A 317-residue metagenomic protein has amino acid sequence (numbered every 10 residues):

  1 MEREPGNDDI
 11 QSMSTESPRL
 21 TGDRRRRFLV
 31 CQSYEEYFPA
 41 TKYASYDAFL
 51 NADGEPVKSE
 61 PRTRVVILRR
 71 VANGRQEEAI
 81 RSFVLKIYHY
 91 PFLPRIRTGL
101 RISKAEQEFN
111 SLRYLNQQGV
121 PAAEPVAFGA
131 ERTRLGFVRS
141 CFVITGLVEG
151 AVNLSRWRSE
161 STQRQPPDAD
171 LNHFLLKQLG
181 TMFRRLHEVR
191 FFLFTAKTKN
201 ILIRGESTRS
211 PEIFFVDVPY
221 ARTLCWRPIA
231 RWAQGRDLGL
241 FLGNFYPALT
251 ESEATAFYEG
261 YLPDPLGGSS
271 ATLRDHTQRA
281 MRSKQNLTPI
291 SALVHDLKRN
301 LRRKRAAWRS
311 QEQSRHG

Functional and structural regions predicted by a protein language model:
E2-G54: Juxta-kinase regulatory segment immediately upstream of eukaryotic protein kinase catalytic domains
T41-L154, R184, E188-V189: Conserved ATP-binding subdomain of kinase catalytic cores across diverse folds
R64-L85, T181-L224: Active-site acidic catalytic loop and adjacent metal/ATP-binding pocket of ATP-dependent phosphoryl transfer enzymes
P94-T98, R156-E160, W226-P228: Short acidic, glycine/proline-rich loop/turn micro-motifs
Q107, Q178, D237: Charged catalytic carboxylate motif
S111-P121, A151-F194, K199: Conserved kinase catalytic-core helix
P211-R299: C-lobe/activation-segment region of protein kinase-like
S291-G317: ATP/Mg2+ or Mg2+-diphosphate-binding catalytic cores that bind nucleotide phosphates or diphosphates via glycine-rich
